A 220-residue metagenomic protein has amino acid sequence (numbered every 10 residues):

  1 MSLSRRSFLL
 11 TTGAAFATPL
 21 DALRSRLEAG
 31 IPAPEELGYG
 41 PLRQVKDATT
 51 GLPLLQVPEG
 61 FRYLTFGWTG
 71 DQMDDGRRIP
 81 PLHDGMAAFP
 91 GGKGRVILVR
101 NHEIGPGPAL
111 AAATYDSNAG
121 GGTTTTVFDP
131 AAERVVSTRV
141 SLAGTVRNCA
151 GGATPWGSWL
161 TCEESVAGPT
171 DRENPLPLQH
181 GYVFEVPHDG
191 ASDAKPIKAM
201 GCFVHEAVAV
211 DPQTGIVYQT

Functional and structural regions predicted by a protein language model:
M1-A15: N-terminal secretory signal peptides and thylakoid transit peptides that target proteins across membranes
P19-V57, Y63: C-terminal segment of N-terminal export signals and the immediately downstream linker at the start of the mature
G51-T69, G76-R77, D129-L142, F184-V204: Blade-edge beta-strand/turn elements of extracellular beta-propeller and related beta-sheet repeat scaffolds
L64-G92, V96-E103: Beta-strand-rich domains and repeat architectures in extracellular enzymes and scaffolds, especially beta-propellers
R77-A88, T145-W156, C202-G215: Beta-rich, blade/repeat-based domains predominating in secreted/periplasmic proteins but also intracellular
I97-V99, W159-L160, I216-T220: Conserved beta-propeller blade signature
N101-A119, E164-L176: Short, conserved, GDST-rich strand-edge loop motifs in beta-rich repeat architectures
